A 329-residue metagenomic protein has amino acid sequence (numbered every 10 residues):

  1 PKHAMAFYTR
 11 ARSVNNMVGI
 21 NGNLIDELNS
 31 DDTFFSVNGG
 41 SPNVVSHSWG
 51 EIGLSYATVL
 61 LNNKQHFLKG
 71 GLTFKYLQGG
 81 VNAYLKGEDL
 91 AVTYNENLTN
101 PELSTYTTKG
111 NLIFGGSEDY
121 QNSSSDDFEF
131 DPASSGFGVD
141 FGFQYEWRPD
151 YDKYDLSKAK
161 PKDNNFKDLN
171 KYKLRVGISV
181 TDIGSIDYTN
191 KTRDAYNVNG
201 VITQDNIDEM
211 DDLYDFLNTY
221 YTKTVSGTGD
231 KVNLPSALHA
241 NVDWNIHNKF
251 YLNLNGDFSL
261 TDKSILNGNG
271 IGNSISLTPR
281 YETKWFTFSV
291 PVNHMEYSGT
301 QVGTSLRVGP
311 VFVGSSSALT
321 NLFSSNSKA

Functional and structural regions predicted by a protein language model:
P1-A329: Subset of outer-membrane beta-barrel
